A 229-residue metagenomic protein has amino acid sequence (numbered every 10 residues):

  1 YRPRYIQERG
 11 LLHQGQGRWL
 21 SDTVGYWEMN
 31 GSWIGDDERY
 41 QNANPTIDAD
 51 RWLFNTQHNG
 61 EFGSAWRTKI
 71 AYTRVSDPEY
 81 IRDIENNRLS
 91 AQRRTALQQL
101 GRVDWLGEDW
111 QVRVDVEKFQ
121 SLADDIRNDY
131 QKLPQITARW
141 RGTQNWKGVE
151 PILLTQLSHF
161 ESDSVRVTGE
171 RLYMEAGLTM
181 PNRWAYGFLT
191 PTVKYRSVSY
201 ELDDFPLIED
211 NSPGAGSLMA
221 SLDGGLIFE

Functional and structural regions predicted by a protein language model:
R2-E229: Outer-membrane beta-barrel proteins and related beta-barrel translocases across Gram-negative bacteria
